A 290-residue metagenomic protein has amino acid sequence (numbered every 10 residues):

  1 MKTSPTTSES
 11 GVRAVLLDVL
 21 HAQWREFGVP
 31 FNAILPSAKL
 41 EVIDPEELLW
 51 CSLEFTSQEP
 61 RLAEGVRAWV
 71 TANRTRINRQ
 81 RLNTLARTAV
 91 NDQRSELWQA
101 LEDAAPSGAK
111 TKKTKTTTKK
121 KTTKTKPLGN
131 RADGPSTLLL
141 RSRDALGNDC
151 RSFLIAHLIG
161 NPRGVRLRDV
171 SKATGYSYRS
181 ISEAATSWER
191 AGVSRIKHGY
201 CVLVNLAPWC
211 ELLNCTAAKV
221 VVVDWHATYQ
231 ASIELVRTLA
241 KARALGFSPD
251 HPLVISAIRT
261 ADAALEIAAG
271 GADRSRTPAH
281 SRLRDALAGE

Functional and structural regions predicted by a protein language model:
M1-V90, Q230-E290: Exposed, interaction-prone assembly regions rather than primary DNA-binding/catalytic cores
V66, S95-T122: Hydrophobic packing positions characteristic of elongated beta-solenoid/beta-helix-type spike/fiber shafts
T125-F153: Short alpha-helical segments that sit at the start of domains
P135, A207-T238: Short, amphipathic alpha-helical interaction segments positioned at domain boundaries
R141-R151, R166, H198-K219: Short, cationic-aromatic polyanion-contact patches
L154, N161-T174: Short acidic, hydrophobic short linear motifs in intrinsically disordered regions
G175-R190, H198: Short amphipathic alpha-helical interaction segments
